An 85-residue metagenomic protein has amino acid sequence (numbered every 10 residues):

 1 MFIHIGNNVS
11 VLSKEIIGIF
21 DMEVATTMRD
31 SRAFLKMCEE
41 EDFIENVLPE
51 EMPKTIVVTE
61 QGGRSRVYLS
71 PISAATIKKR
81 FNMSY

Functional and structural regions predicted by a protein language model:
M1-Y85: Eukaryotic intrinsically disordered, low-complexity regulatory linkers and tails enriched in Ser/Thr/Pro
